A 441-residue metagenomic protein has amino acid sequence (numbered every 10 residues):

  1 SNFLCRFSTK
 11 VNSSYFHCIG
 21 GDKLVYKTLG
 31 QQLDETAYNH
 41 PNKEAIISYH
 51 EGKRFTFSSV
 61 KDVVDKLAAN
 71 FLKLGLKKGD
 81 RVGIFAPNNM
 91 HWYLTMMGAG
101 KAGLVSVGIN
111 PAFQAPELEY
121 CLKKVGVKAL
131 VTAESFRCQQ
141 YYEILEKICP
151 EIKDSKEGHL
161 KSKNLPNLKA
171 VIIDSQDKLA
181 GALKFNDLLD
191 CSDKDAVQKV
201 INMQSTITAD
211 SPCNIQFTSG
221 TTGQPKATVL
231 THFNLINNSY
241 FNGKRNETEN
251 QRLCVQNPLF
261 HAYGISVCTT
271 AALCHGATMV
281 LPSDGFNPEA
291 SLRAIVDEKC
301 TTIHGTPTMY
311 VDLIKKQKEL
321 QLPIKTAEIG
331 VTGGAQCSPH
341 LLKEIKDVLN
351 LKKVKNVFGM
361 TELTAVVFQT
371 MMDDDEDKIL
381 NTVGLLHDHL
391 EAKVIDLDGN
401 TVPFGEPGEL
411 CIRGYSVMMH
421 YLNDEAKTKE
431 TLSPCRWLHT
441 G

Functional and structural regions predicted by a protein language model:
S1-L74, K78, K123, K147 (+2 more regions): N-lobe entry segment of adenylate-forming
S1-N2, L104-D190: Structural core segment of the AMP-binding/adenylate-forming
C18-K27, L179-P212: Flexible, low-complexity linker/hinge segments
V25, A45-M97, Q114-E119, N186-D193 (+1 more regions): Conserved AMP-binding/adenylate-forming core of the ANL superfamily
L74, F85, N400-G405, E409-G441: Conserved ATP-binding/catalytic segment of the ANL
L74-L76, S192, A196-S211, I215-Q256 (+1 more regions): Conserved adenylate-forming
N186-D190, A277, C300-G305, I314-K378 (+1 more regions): Gly/Ser/Thr-rich phosphate-binding loop
L235-R252, F260-T302, D312, K316: Conserved AMP-binding/adenylation subdomain of ANL enzymes
